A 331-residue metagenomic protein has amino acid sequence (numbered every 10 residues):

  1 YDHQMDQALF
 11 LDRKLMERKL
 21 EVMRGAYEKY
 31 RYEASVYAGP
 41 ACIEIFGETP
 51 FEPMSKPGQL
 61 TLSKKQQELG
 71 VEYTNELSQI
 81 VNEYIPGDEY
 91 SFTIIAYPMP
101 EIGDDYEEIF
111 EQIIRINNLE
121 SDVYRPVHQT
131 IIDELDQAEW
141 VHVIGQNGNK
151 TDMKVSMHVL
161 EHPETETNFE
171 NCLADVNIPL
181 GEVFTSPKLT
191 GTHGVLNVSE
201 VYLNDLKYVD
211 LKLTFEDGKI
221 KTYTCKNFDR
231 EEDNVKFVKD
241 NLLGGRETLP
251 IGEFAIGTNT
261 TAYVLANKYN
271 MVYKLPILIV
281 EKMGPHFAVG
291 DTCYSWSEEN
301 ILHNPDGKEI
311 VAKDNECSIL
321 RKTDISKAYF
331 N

Functional and structural regions predicted by a protein language model:
Y1-F10, E17-L20, G25-A26, R31-E33 (+1 more regions): Charged, compositionally biased interaction regions
Y1-G191: Active-site bordering "gate/hinge" segments that shape substrate access to catalytic or cofactor-binding pockets
C42-E44, T93, H142, K154 (+5 more regions): Structured core elements
E48-P50, M99, G148, L160 (+5 more regions): Short, glycine-/Ser/Thr-/acidic-enriched flexible segments
E134-W140, K207-V209, N331: A short, compositionally biased
D136, N204-K207, E247, V280: Short solvent-exposed loop/turn micro-motifs enriched in small/polar/acidic residues
T185-G245: Long, well-ordered mid-to-C-terminal structural blocks that present hydrophobic/aromatic surfaces
T222-G290, Y294, E298: Dual-mode signal for accessory low-complexity, basic/Gly-rich regions
